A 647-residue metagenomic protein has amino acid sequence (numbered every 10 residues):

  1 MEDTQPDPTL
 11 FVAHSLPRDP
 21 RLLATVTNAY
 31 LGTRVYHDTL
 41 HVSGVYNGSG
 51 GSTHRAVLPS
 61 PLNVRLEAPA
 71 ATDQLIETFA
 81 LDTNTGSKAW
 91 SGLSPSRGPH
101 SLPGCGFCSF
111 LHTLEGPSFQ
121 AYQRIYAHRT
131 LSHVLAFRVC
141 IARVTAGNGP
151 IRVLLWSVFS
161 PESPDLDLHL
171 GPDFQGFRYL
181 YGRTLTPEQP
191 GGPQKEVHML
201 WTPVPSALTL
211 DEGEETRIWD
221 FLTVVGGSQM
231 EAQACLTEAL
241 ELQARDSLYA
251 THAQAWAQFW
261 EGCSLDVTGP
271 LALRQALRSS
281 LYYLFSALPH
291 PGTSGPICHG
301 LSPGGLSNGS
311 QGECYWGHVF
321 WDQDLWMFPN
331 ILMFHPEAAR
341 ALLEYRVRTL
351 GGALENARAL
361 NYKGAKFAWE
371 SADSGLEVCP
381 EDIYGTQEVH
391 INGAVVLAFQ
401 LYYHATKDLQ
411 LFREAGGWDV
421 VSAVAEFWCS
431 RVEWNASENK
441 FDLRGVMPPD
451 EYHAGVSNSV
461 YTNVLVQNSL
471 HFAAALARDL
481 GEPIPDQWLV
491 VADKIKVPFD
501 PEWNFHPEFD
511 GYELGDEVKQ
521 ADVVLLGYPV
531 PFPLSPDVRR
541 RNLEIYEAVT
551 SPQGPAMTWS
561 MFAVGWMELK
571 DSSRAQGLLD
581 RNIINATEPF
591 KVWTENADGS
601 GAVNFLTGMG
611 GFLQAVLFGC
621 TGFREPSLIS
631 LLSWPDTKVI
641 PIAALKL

Functional and structural regions predicted by a protein language model:
E2-R278: Beta-sandwich/jelly-roll carbohydrate-recognition scaffolds of carbohydrate-active enzymes
N47-Q120, S573-L647: Non-catalytic C-terminal accessory modules of carbohydrate-active enzymes
L222, L401, L411, V421-R431 (+2 more regions): Structured mid-domain segments that build the active-site/substrate or prosthetic-cofactor binding neighborhood
E261-S302, N463, E482-D500, E508: Gly/Pro-rich turn-and-neighbor structural signature
S279-S286, Y345-G352, V420-R431, N468 (+3 more regions): Alpha-helical scaffold segments in carbohydrate-active enzymes
L288-Q311, E337-H404, L409-R413, W428-K440 (+4 more regions): Helix-terminus loop motifs that line ligand-binding clefts
W316, W321-T349, L397, L401-A405 (+3 more regions): Active-site core of glycosidic bond-cleaving carbohydrate-active enzymes
A423, F427-P483: Acidic/histidine-rich catalytic neighborhood
